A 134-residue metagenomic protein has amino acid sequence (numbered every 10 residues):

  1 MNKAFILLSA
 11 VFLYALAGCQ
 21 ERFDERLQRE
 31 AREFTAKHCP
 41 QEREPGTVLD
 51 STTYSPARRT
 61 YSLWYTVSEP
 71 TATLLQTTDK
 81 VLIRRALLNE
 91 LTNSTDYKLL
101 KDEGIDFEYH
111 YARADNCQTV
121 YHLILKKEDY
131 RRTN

Functional and structural regions predicted by a protein language model:
N2-S9: Sec-dependent signal peptide recognition, specifically the positively charged N-region followed immediately by
C19-R22: Bacterial signal peptide processing site
Q28-V48: Post-signal peptide N-terminal segment of mature Sec-exported envelope proteins
E44-E69: Short edge beta-strands and adjacent turn/loop segments
T73-L99: Short, non-transmembrane amphipathic alpha-helical segments
L91-T119: A short amphipathic beta-strand at an alpha->beta junction
T119-N134: Short, low-complexity, Pro/Ser/Thr/Gly-rich segments in the mature regions of secreted, periplasmic
